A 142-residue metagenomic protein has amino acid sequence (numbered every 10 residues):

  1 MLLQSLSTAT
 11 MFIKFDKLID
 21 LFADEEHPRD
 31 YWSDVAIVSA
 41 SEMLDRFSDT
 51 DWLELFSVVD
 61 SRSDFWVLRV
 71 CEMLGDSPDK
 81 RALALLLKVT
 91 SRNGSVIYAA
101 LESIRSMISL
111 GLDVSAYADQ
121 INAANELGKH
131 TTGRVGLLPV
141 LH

Functional and structural regions predicted by a protein language model:
L2-L6, H27-R46, S57, F65-D79 (+3 more regions): Structural detector for internal amphipathic alpha-helices that build alpha-solenoid repeat scaffolds
A9-L21, D45-V58, D79-T90, L110-N125: Amphipathic alpha-helical scaffolding segments comprising HEAT/armadillo-like alpha-solenoid repeats
F22-E26: N-terminal module of bacterial RNA polymerase sigma factors
R62-S63, R92-V96, K129-T132: Short inter-helical turns and helix N-cap capping residues of alpha-solenoid HEAT/ARM repeat scaffolds
Y117-H142: Eukaryotic acidic, Ser/Thr-rich intrinsically disordered low-complexity regions
